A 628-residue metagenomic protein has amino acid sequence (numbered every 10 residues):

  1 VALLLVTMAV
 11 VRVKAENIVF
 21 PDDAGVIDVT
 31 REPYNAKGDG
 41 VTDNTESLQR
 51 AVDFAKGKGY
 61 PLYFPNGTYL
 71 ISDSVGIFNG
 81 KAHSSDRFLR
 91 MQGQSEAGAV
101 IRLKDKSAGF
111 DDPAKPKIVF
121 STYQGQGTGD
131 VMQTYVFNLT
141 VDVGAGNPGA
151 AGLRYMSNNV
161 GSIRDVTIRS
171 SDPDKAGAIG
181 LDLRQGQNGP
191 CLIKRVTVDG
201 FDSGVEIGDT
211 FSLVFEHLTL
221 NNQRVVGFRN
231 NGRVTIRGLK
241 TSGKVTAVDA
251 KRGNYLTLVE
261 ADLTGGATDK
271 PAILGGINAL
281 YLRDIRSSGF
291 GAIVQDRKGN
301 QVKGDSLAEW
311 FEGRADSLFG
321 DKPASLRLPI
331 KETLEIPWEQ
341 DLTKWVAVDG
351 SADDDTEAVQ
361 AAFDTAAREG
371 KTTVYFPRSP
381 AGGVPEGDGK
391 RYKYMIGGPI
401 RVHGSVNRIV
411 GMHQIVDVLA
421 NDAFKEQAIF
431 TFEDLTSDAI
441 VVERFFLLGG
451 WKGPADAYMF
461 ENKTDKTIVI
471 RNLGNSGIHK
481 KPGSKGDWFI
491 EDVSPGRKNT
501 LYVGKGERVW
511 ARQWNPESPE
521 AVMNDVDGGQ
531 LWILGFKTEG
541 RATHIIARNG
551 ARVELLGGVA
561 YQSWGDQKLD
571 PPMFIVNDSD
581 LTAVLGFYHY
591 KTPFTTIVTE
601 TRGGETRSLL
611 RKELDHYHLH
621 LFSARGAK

Functional and structural regions predicted by a protein language model:
A2-P65, I71-A145, G149-G152, M156-R164 (+14 more regions): Extracellular "leader-to-stem" segments immediately downstream of a signal peptide or signal-anchor in secreted/lumenal
G76-N79, G557-Y561: Short alpha-helical interface elements
P190-C191, V205-E206, L213-L218, V225-F228 (+11 more regions): Extended, compositionally simple hydrophobic/Ser/Thr-rich segments that build repetitive fibrous architectures
A366, F432-D434, F460-E461, K480-K481 (+3 more regions): Short, exposed beta-strand/loop patches in secreted or surface proteins that constitute
A547-G550, P572-F574: A structural signal for leucine-rich repeat
L556-G557, Q567: Short, intrinsically disordered/low-complexity patches at protein termini and at juxtamembrane boundaries
S563-F574: A short, acidic, amphipathic alpha-helical segment used as a generic capping/interface helix at domain edges
N577: Extracellular and organelle-lumenal recognition/adhesion modules and their flexible linkers in secreted
